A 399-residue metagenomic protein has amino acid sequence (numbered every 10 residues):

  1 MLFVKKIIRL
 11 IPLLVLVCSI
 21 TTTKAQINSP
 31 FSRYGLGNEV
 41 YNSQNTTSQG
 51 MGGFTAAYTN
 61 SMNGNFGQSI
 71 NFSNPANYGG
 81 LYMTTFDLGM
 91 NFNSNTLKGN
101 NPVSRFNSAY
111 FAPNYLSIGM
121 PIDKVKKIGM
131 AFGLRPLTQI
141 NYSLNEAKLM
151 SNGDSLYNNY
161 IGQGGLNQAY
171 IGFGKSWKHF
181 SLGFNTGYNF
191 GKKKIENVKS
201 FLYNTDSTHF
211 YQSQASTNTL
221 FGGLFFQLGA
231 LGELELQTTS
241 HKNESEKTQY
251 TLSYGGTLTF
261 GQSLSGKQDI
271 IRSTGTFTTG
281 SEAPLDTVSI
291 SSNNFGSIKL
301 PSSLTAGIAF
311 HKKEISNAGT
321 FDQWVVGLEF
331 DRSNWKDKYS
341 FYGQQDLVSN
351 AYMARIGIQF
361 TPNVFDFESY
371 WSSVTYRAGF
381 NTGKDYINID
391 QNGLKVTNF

Functional and structural regions predicted by a protein language model:
M1-P30, F132: Bacterial Sec-dependent N-terminal signal peptides
Q26-F399: Subset of outer-membrane beta-barrel
